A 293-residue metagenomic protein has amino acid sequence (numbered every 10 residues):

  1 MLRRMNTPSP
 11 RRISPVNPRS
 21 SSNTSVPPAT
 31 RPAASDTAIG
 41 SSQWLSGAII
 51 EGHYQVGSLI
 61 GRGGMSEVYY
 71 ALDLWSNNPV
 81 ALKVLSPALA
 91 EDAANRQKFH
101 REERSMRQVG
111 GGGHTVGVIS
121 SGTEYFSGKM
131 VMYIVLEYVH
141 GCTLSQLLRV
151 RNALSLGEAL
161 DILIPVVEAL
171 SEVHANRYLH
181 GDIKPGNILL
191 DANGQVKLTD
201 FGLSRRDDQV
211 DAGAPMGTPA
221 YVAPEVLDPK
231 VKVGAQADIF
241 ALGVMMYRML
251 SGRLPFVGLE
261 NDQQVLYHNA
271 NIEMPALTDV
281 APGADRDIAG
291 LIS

Functional and structural regions predicted by a protein language model:
G57-G63, V68: Protein kinase glycine-rich loop
S86-Q108: AlphaC helix of the eukaryotic protein kinase fold
G117-M130: Short beta-strand micro-motifs within the conserved protein kinase catalytic domain, predominantly in the N-lobe
S127-T143, L147: Conserved short submotifs of the Hanks-type protein kinase catalytic core that shape the nucleotide-binding pocket
I162-L163: Activation segment signature within eukaryotic-like protein kinase domains
E168-Y178: Protein kinase catalytic-loop region centered on the HRD/HxD motif
A220-S293: C-terminal lobe helix-coil module of Hanks-type protein kinase domains
